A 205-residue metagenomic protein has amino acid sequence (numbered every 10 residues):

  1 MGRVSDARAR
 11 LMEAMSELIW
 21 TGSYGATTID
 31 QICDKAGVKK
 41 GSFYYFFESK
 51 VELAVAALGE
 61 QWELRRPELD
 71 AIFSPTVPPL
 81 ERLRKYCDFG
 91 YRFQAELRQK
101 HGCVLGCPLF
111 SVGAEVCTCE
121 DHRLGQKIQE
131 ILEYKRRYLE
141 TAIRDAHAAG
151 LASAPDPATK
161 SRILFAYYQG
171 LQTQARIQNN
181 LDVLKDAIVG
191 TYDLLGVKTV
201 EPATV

Functional and structural regions predicted by a protein language model:
M1-D6, E201-V205: N-terminal intrinsically disordered/low-complexity leader segments
R10, L18-E60: Helix-turn-helix
A56, D70-L105, A158-L164, V205: Hydrophobic alpha-helical connector segments
L80-E81, V104, Q126-E130, A148-I163 (+2 more regions): All-alpha amphipathic helical-bundle segments outside canonical DNA-binding/catalytic cores that form hydrophobic
E81, K85, T118-H147, D186-V189: Amphipathic alpha-helical packing segments from all-alpha helical-bundle domains
F93-L97, T118-E120, D145, L164-D182 (+1 more regions): Amphipathic C-terminal alpha-helical segment
R98-R123: Amphipathic alpha-helical segments used for helix-helix packing
L105-S111, P155-Q174, G190-D193: Hydrophobic alpha-helical segments that form the core of small-molecule binding pockets and/or dimer interfaces
